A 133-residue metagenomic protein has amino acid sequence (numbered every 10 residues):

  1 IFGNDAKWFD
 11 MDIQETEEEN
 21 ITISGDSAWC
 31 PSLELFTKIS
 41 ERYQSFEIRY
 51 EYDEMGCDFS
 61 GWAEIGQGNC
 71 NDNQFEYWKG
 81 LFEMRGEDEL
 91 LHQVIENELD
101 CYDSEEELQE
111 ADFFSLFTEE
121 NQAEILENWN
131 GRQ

Functional and structural regions predicted by a protein language model:
I1-Q133: Intrinsic low-complexity, intrinsically disordered or marginally ordered coil/linker segments
